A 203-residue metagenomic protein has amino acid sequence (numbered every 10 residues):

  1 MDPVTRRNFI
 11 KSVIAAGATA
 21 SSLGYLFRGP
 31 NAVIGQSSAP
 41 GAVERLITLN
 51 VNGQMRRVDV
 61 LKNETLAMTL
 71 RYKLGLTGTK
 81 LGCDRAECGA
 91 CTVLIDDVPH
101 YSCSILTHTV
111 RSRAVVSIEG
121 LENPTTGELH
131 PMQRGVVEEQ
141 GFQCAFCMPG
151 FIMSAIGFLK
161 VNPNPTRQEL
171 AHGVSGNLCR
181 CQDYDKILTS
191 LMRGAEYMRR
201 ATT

Functional and structural regions predicted by a protein language model:
M1-T203: Signature of N-terminal electron-transfer/Fe-S-associated modules in redox systems
